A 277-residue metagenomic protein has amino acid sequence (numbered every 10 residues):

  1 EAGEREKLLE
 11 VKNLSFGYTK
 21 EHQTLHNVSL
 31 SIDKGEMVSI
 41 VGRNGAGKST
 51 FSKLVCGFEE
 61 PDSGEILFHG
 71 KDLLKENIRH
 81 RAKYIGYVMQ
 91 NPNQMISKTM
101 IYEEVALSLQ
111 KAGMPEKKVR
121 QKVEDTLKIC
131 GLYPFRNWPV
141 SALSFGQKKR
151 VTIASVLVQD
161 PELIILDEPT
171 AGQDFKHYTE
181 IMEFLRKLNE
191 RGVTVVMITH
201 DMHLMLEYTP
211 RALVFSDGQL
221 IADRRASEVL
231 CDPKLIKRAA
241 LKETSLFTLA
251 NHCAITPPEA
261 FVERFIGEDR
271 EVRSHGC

Functional and structural regions predicted by a protein language model:
V41-R43: The feature captures the beta-strand-to-loop junction immediately N-terminal to the Walker
C56: Helix-to-loop junction immediately C-terminal to a conserved catalytic motif
G64-D72, R81: Conserved ABC transporter NBD signature motif
K117-F135: Conserved ABC ATPase "signature" region
P139-L143: Conserved ABC ATPase signature
I164-D167: Catalytic Walker B motif of ABC-type/P-loop ATPase nucleotide-binding domains
Q219-L246: Conserved beta-strand-loop-alpha-helix hinge in the C-terminal portion of ABC ATPase nucleotide-binding domains
